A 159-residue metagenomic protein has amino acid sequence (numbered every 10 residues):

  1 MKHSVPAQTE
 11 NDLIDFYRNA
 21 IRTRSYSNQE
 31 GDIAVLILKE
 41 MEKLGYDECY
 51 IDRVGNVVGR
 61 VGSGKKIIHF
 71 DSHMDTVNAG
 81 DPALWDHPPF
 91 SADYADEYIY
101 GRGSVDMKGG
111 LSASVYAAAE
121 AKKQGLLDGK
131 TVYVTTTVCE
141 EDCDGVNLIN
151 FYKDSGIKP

Functional and structural regions predicted by a protein language model:
K2-Y100, K123-D128: Acidic/His- and Gly-rich active-site-bordering loop/insert found across diverse amide/peptide-bond hydrolases
R53, G103, V138: Residues at the C-termini of beta-strands that transition into short coil/loop
A79-A83, S104, G145-N147: Short, conserved acidic/polar surface loops in the N-terminal third of protein domains
E97-S112: Glycine/serine-rich anion-binding loops at beta->alpha junctions that coordinate negatively charged ligand groups
K108-P159: Acidic/histidine-rich catalytic neighborhood of metal-dependent amide-processing enzymes
